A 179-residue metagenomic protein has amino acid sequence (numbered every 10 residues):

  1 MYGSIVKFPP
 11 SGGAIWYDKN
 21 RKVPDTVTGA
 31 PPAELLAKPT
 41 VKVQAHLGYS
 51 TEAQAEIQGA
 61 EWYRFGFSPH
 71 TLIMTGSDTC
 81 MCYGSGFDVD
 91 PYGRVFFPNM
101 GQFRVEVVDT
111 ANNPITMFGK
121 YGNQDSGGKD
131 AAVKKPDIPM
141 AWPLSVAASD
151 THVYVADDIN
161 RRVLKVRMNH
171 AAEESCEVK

Functional and structural regions predicted by a protein language model:
M1-K179: Eukaryotic scaffold repeat domains enriched in small/polar residues
